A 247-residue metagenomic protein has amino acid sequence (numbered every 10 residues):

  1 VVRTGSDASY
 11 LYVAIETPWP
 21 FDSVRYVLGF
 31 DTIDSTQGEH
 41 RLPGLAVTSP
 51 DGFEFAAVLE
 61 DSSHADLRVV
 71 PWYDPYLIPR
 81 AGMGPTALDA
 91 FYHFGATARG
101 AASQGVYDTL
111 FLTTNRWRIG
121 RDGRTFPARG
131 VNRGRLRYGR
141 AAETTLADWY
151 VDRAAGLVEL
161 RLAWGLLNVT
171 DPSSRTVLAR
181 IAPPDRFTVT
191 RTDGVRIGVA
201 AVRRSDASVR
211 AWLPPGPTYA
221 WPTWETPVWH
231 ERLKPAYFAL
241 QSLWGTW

Functional and structural regions predicted by a protein language model:
V1-R116, S174-R204: Surface-exposed, glycine/proline- and aromatic-rich loop segments on solvent-exposed faces across compartments
V2-R3, T145-V151: Beta-strand-rich interaction surfaces with strong enrichment in secreted/lumenal proteins
G52, S62-S63, R99, Y150-A155 (+3 more regions): Exposed regions on extracellular, virion, or secretory-pathway luminal proteins
F91, Y107-D108, T113-N115, G120-D122 (+5 more regions): A C-terminal-region feature
A96-A147: Short helix-loop boundary/capping segments
R153-D171: Localized edge beta-strand/strand-to-loop motifs within extracellular or lumenal beta-rich domains
A182-W247: Long, compositionally biased interface segments
